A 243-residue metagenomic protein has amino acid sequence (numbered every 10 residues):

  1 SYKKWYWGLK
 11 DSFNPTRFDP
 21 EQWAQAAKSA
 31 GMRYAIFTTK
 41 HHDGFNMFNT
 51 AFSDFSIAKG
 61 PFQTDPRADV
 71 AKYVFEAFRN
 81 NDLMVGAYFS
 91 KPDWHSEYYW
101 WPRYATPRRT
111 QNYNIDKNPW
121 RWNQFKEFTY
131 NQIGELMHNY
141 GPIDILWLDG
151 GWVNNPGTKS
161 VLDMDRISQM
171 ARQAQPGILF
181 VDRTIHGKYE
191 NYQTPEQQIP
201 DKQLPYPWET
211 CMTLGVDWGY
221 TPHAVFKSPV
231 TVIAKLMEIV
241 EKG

Functional and structural regions predicted by a protein language model:
S1-K242: Mature catalytic domains of secreted/periplasmic carbohydrate-active enzymes
